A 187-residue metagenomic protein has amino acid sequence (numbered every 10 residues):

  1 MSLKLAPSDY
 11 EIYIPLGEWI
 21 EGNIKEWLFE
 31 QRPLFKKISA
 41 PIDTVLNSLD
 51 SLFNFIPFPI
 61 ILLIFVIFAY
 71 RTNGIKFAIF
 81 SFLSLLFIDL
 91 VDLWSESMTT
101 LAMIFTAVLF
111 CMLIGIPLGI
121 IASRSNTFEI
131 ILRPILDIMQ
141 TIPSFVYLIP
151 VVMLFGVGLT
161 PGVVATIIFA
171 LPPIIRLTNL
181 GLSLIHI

Functional and structural regions predicted by a protein language model:
S2-F58: Interfacial loop/helix-cap signal at membrane boundaries in integral membrane proteins
P33-N47, I60-R71, S123-L132: Short juxtamembrane and helix-loop transition motifs at transmembrane-helix boundaries in membrane proteins
D43-N54, W94-T106, E129-L132, L136-Q140 (+2 more regions): Alpha-helical membrane-interface segments at transmembrane helix boundaries
F58-I64, I75-F87: Hydrophobic mid-bilayer segments of alpha-helices in multi-pass membrane transport proteins, especially secondary
F65-Y70, L85-S95, V108-L136: Transmembrane-helix boundary motif in ABC transporter permease subunits
D89-L101, I114-I116, I174-S183: Juxtamembrane membrane-interface segments at transmembrane alpha-helix termini
M103-T106, C111-I114, S123, D137-P173: Generic hydrophobic transmembrane alpha-helix motif, especially the helices
I185-I187: Conserved small/polar residues in nucleotide/adenosyl-binding loops
